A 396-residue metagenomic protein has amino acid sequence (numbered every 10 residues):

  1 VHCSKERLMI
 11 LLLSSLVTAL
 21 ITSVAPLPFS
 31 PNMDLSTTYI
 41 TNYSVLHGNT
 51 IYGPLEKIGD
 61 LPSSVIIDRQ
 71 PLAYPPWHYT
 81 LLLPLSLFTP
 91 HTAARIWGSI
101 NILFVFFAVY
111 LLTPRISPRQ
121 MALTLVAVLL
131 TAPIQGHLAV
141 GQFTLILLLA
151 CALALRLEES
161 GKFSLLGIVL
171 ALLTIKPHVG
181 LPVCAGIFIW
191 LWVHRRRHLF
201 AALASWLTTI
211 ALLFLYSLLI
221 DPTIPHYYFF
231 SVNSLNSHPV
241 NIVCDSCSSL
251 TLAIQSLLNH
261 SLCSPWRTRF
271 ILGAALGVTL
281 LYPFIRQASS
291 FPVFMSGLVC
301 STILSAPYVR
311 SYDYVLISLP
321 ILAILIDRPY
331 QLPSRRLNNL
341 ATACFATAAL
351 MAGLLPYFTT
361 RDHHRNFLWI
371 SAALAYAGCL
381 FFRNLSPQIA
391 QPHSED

Functional and structural regions predicted by a protein language model:
V1-L165, I189-S318, I389-H393: Primarily membrane-embedded glycan-assembly and transfer machineries that use lipid-linked glycans
L85, I100, L172, S334-R335: Compositionally biased, low-complexity segments enriched in small residues
F107, L111, L149-S160, V183-L191 (+2 more regions): Transmembrane alpha-helices and membrane-interface helical segments of multi-pass integral membrane enzymes
L170-F188, P307-D313: Transmembrane helices and adjacent periplasmic/lumenal helix-loop junctions of polyprenol-phosphate-dependent
I175-V179, T208-L212, L340-T347: Membrane-embedded alpha-helical segments of transport systems, primarily multispan ion/solute transporters
A323-D396: Aromatic-enriched
